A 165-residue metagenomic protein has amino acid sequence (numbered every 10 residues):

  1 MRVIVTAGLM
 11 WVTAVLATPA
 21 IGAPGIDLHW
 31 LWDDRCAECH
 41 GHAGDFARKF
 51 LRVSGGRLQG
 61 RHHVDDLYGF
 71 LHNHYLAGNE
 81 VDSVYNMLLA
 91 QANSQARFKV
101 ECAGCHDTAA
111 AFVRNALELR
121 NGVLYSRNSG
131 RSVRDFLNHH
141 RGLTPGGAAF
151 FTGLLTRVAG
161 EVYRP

Functional and structural regions predicted by a protein language model:
M1-I4: Positively charged n-region of N-terminal signal peptides that target proteins for export
T6-L16: Bacterial N-terminal signal peptides
A20-H42: Short N-terminal segments immediately surrounding and downstream of signal-peptide cleavage
D34-A43, V84, K99-A109, F151: The canonical Cys-X-X-Cys-His
G41-H74, G104-H140: Gly/Gly-Pro-rich "capping" loops immediately C-terminal to redox-active cysteine motifs in periplasmic/lumenal
D45-A47, A90-A96, A109-L117, G160-P165: Inter-heme linker and motif-flanking segments adjacent to c-type heme-binding CXXCH motifs in c-type cytochromes
H74-S94, R141-P165: C-terminal capping alpha-helices of c-type cytochrome domains
